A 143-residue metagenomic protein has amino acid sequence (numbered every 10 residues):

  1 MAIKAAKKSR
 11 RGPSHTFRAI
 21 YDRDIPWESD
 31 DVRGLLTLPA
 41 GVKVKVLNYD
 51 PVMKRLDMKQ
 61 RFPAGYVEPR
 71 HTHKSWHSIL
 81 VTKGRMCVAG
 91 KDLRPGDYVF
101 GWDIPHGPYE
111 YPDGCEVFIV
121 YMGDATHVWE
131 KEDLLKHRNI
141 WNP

Functional and structural regions predicted by a protein language model:
M1-M53, D133-P143: A short, N-terminal "cap"/entry segment at the start of jelly-roll beta-barrel domains of the cupin/DSBH fold
K54-P63, E68-H71: Small beta-barrel nucleic-acid-binding modules, principally OB-folds
P63-A64, H73-V88: Glycine- and acidic-residue-biased ligand/ion/polar-headgroup-sensing regions
Y66-P69, C87, V99-P108, T126: Histidine-centered metal-chelating micro-motifs
D92, D103-K131: Ligand-binding loop in jelly-roll beta-barrel domains
